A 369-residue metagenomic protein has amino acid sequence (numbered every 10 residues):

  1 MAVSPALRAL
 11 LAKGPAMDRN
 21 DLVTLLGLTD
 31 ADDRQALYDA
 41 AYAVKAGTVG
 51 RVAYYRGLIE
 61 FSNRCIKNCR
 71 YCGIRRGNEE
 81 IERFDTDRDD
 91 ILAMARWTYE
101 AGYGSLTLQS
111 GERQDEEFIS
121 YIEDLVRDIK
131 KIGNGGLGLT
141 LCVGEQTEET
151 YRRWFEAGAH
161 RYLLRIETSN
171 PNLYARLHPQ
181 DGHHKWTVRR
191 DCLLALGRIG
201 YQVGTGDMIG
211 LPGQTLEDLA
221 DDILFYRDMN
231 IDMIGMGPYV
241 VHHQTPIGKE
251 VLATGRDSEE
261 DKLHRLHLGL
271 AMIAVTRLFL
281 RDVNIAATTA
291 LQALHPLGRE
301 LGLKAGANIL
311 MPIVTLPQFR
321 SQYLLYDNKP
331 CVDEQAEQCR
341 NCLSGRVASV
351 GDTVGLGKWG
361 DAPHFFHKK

Functional and structural regions predicted by a protein language model:
M1-A31, Y99, R227-K369: Auxiliary Fe-S-binding modules of radical SAM enzymes
L26, R56-I59, E79, T107-I119 (+3 more regions): Glycine-rich, proline-tolerant flexible connector loops at the mouths of alpha/beta enzymes
A41, C69, L164, L196 (+3 more regions): Conserved, mostly hydrophobic/aromatic
V49-D90: Canonical Radical SAM [4Fe-4S] cluster-binding loop centered on the CxxxCxxC motif and its immediate flanking residues
R76-L92, T98-S120, L125-L193, Q202-I209 (+1 more regions): Core AdoMet radical
L106, R113-E116, T140-C142, Q146 (+4 more regions): Conserved strand-turn element in the central/C-terminal portion of the radical SAM core barrel that lines
E116-L141, H184-G204, D257-V283, Q335-V347: Alpha-helix-loop-beta-strand connector modules within alpha/beta enzyme cores
T147-W154, P212-R227, A293-K304: Catalytic cores of alpha/beta
